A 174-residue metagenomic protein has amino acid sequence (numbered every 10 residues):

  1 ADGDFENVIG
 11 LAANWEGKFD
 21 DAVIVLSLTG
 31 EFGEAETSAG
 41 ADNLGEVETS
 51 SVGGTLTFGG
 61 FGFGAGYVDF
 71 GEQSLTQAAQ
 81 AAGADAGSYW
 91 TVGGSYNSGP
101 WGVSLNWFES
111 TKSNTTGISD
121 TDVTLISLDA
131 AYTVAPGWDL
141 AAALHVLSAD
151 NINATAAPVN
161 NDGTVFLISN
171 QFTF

Functional and structural regions predicted by a protein language model:
A1-F174: Outer-membrane beta-barrel proteins
